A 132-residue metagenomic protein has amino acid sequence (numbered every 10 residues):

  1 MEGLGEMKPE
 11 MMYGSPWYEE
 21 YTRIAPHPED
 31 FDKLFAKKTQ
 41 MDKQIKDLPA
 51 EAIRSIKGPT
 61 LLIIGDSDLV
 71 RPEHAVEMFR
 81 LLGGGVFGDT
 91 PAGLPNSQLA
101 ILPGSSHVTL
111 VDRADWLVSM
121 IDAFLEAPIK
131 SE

Functional and structural regions predicted by a protein language model:
M1-Y21: Flexible "cap/lid" loop of the alpha/beta hydrolase fold
P16-K37: Short glycine/proline- and acidic residue-enriched helix-loop micro-motifs that form flexible lids or anion-recognition
A36-A52: Active-site nucleophile elbow and catalytic-triad environment of alpha/beta-hydrolase enzymes
I53-K57, A92-L94: Short, conserved loop/helix-junction motifs that constitute active-site signature segments in enzyme catalytic cores
I56, L62-I64: Short beta-strand/loop motif that positions the catalytic acidic residue of the alpha/beta-hydrolase fold
D66-L69, G104-S106: Acidic beta-to-alpha connecting loop that harbors the catalytic carboxylate
L69-E77, L110: Conserved alpha/beta-hydrolase "acid-adjacent" motif
D89-E132: Catalytic active-site module of serine/aspartate enzymes centered on a nucleophile-bearing elbow/loop
